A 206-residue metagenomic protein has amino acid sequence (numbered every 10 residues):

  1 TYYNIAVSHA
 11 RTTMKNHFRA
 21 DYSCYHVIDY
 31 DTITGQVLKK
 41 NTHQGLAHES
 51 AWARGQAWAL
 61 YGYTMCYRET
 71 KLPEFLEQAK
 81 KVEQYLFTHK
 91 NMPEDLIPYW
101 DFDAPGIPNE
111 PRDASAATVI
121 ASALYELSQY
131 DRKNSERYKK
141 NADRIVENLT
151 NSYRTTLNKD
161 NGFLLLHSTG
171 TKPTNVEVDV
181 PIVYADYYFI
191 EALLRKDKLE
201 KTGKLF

Functional and structural regions predicted by a protein language model:
T1-F206: Glycan-recognition and catalytic cores of secretory/periplasmic carbohydrate-active enzymes
